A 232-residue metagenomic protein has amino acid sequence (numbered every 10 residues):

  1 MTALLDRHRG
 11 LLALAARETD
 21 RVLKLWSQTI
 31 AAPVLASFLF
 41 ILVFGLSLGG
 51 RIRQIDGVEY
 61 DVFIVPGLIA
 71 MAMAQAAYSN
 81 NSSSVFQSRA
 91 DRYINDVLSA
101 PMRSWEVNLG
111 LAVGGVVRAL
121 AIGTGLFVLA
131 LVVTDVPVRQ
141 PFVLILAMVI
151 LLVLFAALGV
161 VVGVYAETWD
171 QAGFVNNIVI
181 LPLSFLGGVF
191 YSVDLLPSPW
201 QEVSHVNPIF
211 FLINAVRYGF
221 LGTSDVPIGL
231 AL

Functional and structural regions predicted by a protein language model:
M1-L232: Hydrophobic transmembrane alpha-helices and immediately adjacent juxtamembrane helices of multi-pass inner-membrane
